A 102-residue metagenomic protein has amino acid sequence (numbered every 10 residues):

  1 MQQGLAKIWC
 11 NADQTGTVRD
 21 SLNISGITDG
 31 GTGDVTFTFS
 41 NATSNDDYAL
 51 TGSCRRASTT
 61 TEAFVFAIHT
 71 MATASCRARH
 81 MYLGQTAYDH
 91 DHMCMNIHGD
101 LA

Functional and structural regions predicted by a protein language model:
M1-A42, S75-R77, Y82-A102: Extracellular receptor-binding modules and their adjoining Ser/Thr/Gly/Asp/Asn-rich linkers
S44-M71: Terminal beta-strand-rich extracellular "head" domains that mediate receptor/glycan or other ligand binding
